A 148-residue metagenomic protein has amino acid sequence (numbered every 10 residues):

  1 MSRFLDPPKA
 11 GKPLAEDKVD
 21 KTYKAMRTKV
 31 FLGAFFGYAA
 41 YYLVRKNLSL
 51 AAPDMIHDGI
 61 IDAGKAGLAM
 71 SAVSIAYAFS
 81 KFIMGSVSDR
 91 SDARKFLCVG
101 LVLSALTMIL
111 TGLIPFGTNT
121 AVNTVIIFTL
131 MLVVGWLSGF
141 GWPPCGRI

Functional and structural regions predicted by a protein language model:
K29-I61: Extracytoplasmic
A34-Y42, S74, I127-G135: Helical-face signature of the major facilitator-like transporter fold
K46, S74-F82: Residue-level signature of mid-helix packing/kink "hotspots" within the transmembrane helices of 12-pass Major
D62-M70, N123, I127: Juxtamembrane helix-start elements in MFS-like secondary transporters
S80-A93: Helix-to-loop junctions at the C-terminal end of transmembrane segments in multipass secondary transporters
V102-T120: C-terminal ends and interior cores of transmembrane alpha-helices in multi-pass membrane transporters/permeases
L130-I148: Cytoplasmic helix-loop-helix junction between adjacent transmembrane helices in 12-TM secondary transporters
